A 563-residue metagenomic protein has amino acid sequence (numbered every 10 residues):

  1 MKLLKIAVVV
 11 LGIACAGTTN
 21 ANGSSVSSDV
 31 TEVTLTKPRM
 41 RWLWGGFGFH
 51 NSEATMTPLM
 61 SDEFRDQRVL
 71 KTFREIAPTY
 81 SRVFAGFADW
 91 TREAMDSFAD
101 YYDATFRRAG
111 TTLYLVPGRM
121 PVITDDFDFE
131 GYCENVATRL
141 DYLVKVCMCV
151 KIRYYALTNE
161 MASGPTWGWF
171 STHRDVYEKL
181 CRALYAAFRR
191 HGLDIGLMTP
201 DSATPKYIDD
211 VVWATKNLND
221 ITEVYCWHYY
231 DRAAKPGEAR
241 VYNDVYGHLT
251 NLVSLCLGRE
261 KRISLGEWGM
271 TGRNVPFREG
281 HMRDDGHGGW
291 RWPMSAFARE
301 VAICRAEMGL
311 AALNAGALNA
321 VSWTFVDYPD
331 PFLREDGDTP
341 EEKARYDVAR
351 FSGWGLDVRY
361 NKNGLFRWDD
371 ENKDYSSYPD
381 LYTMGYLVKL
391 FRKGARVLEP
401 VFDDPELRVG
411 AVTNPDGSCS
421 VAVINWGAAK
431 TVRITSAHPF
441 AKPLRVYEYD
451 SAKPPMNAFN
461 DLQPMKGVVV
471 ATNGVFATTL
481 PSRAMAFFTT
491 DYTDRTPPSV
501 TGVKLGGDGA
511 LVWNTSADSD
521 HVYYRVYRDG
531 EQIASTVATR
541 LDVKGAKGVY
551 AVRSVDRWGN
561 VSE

Functional and structural regions predicted by a protein language model:
K71-P236: Substrate-binding cleft and catalytic face of glycoside hydrolase catalytic domains, especially the flexible beta-alpha
R174-A315: Noncatalytic carbohydrate-binding groove/subsite architecture in carbohydrate-active enzymes
M270-F391, A395-R408, P415: Aromatic/acidic polysaccharide-binding cleft in carbohydrate-active enzymes
F402-K442, V446-S451, R483-F487, D518-S519 (+1 more regions): Carbohydrate-binding surface patches
L444, Y524-V526: Short beta-strand elements bearing conserved aromatic residues within extracellular beta-rich modules
P464-R495: C-terminal beta-strand-rich structural cap/linker in extracellular carbohydrate-active enzymes
Y492-D520, R557-E563: Pro/Thr/Ser/Gly-rich low-complexity, intrinsically disordered linker/stalk tracts
D542-V561: Beta-strand-rich modules
